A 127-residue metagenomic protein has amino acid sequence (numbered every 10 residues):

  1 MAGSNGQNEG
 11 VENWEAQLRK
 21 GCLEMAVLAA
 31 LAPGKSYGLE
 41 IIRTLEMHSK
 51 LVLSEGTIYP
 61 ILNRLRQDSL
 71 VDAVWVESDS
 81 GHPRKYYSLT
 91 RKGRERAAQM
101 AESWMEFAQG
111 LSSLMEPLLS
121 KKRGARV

Functional and structural regions predicted by a protein language model:
M1-L23, M100: Intrinsically disordered, low-complexity serine/threonine- and proline-rich regulatory segments
G3, E95-V127: Amphipathic alpha-helical dimerization/coiled-coil segments that flank or bridge DNA-binding/regulatory modules
E15-Y59: N-terminal helix-turn-helix DNA-binding core of bacterial DNA-binding proteins
K50, V76-D79: Short polar/acidic secondary-structure junctions
Y59-R66: Short, hydrophobic-biased segments on the C-terminal half of alpha helices that form "recognition helices"
S69: Glycine-centered, phosphate/nucleic-acid-interacting loop/turn motifs that mediate DNA/RNA or nucleotide
A73: Short beta-strand "wing" residues that participate in macromolecule-binding interfaces
D79-A101: Basic, amphipathic "hinge/linker" alpha-helix immediately C-terminal to the N-terminal HTH DNA-binding motif
